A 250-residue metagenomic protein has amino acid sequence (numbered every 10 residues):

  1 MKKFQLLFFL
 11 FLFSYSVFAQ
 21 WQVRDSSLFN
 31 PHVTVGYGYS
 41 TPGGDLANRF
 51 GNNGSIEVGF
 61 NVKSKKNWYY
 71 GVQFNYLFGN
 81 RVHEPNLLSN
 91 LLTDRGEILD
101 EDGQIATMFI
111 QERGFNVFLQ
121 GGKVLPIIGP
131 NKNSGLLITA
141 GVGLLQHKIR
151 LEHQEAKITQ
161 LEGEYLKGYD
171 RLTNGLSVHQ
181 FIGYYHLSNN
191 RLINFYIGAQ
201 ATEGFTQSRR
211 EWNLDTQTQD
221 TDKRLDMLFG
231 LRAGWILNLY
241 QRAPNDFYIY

Functional and structural regions predicted by a protein language model:
S14-V17: N-terminal signal peptide c-region/cleavage motif recognized by signal peptidases
Q20-N30, K66-N67, P126-G135, L187-F195 (+1 more regions): Short loop/turn motifs that connect adjacent beta-strands in outer-membrane beta-barrel proteins
Q20-Y69, G234, N238, Y250: Short glycine/proline- and aromatic-enriched beta-strand/turn motifs that initiate or cap beta-hairpins
F29, N52-I56, Q111-V117, S134 (+3 more regions): Residues that define the transmembrane beta-barrel architecture of outer-membrane proteins
V35, V58-V62, F74-Y76, V117-K123 (+4 more regions): Residues on the lipid-exposed face of transmembrane beta-strands in outer-membrane beta-barrel proteins
S40-P42, L77-R81, V124-P126, G143-I149 (+3 more regions): Structural signature of outer-membrane beta-barrel domains
G44-R49, R81-R113, H147-G175, T206-L214 (+1 more regions): Extracellular/periplasm-exposed beta-strand and loop segments of Gram-negative cell-envelope proteins, dominated by
Q180, H186-Y250: Predominantly the C-terminal beta-signal and adjacent terminal strand-loop region of outer-membrane beta-barrel
